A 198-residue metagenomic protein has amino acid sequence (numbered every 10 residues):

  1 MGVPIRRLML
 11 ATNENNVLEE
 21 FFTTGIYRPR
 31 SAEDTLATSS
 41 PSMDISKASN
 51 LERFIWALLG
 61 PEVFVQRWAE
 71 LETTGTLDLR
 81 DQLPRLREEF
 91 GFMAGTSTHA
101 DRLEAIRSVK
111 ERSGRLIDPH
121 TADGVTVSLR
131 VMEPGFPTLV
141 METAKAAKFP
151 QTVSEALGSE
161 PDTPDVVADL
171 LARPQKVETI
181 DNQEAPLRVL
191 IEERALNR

Functional and structural regions predicted by a protein language model:
M1-R198: PLP-dependent amino-acid enzyme catalytic core
